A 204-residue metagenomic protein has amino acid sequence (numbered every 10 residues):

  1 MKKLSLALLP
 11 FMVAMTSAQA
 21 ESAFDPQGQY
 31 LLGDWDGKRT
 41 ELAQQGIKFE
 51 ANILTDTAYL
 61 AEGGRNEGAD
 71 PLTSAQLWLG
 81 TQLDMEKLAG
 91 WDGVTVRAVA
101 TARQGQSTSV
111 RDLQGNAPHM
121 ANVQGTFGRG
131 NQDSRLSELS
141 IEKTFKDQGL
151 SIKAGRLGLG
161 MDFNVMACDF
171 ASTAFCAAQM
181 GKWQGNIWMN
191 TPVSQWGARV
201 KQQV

Functional and structural regions predicted by a protein language model:
E21, P26, L32-F49, D84-V96 (+1 more regions): Short loop/turn motifs that connect adjacent beta-strands in outer-membrane beta-barrel proteins
L31, Q45, P71-L77, D133-S137 (+1 more regions): Residues that define the transmembrane beta-barrel architecture of outer-membrane proteins
T40, T55, L83-K87, K143-F145 (+2 more regions): Residue-level signature of outer-membrane beta-barrel architecture
A51, L77-L83, E138-K143, A198-Q202: Residues on the lipid-exposed face of transmembrane beta-strands in outer-membrane beta-barrel proteins
A51-I53, V96-A100, I152-A154, V200: Membrane-embedded beta-strand positions of outer-membrane beta-barrel proteins
T55-Y59, A100-Q106, R156-M161, V204: Transmembrane beta-strands of outer-membrane beta-barrel pores
Y59-A75, A89-E138: Surface-exposed loop and membrane-interface regions of Gram-negative outer-membrane beta-barrel proteins
S109-S140, D147-V204: Surface-exposed coil loops of outer-membrane beta-barrel proteins
